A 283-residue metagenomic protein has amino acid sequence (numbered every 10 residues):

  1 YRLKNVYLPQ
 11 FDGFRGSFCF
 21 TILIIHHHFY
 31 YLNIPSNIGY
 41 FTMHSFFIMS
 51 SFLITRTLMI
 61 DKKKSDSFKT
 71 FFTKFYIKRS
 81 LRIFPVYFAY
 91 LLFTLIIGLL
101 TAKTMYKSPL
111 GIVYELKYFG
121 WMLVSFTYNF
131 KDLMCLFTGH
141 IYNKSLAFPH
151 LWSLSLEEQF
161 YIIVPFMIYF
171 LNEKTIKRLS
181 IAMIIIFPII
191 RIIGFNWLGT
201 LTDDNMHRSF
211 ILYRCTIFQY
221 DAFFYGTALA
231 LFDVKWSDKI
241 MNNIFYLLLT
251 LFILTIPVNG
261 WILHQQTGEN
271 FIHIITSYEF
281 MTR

Functional and structural regions predicted by a protein language model:
Y1-H207, I211-Q219, K235-L249, F271: Membrane-cytosol interface segments of multi-pass membrane proteins, especially ER/Golgi lipid-handling enzymes
Y40, F223, Y246-R283: Alpha-helical transmembrane segments of multi-pass integral membrane proteins
S125, A228-L231: Short, well-ordered beta-strand micro-motif
